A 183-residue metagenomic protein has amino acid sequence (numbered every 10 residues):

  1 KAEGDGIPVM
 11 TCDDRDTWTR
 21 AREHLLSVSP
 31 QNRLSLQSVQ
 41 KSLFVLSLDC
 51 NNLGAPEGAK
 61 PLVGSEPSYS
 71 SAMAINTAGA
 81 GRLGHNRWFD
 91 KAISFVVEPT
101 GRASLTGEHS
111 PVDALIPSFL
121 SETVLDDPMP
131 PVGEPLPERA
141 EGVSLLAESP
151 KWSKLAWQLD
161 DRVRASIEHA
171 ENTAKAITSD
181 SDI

Functional and structural regions predicted by a protein language model:
K1-I183: Non-catalytic N-terminal regions of enzymes
